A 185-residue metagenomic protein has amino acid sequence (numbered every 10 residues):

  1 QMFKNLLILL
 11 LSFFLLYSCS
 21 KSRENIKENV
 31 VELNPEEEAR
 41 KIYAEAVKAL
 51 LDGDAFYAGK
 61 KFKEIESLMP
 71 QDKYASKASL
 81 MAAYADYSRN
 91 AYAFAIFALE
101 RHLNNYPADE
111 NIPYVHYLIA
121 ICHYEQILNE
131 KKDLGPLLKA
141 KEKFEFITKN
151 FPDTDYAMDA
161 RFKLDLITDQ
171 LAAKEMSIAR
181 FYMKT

Functional and structural regions predicted by a protein language model:
Q1-C19: Sec-dependent bacterial lipoprotein signal peptides
C19-T185: Acidic, polar-rich low-complexity tracts and alpha-helical solenoid repeat scaffolds
